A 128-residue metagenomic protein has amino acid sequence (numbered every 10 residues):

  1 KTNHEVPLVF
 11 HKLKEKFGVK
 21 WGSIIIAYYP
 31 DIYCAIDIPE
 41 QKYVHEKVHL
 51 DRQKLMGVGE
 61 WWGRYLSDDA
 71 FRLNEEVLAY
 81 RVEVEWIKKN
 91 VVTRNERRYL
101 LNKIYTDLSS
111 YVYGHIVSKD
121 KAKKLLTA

Functional and structural regions predicted by a protein language model:
K1-E15: A metal-dependent hydrolase signature that marks the N-terminal structural subdomain at the beginning of catalytic folds
F10, Y33, Y105, S109: Contiguous, function-dense segments enriched for cysteine-driven chemistry and partner/ligand-binding capacity
H11-K16, D69, Y111: Low-complexity, intrinsically disordered/propeptide-like segments
F17-G18, T93: Sparse, context-dependent recognition of short Cys/His-centered cofactor- or disulfide-binding micro-motifs
G18-G22, A27-Y33, D37, Q41 (+2 more regions): Post-HEXXH active-site segment of zinc metalloproteases
H45, H49: Histidine-centered divalent metal-coordination motifs
I87-A128: Long, well-structured alpha-helical subdomains associated with metal-dependent extracellular/ecto-lumenal hydrolases
